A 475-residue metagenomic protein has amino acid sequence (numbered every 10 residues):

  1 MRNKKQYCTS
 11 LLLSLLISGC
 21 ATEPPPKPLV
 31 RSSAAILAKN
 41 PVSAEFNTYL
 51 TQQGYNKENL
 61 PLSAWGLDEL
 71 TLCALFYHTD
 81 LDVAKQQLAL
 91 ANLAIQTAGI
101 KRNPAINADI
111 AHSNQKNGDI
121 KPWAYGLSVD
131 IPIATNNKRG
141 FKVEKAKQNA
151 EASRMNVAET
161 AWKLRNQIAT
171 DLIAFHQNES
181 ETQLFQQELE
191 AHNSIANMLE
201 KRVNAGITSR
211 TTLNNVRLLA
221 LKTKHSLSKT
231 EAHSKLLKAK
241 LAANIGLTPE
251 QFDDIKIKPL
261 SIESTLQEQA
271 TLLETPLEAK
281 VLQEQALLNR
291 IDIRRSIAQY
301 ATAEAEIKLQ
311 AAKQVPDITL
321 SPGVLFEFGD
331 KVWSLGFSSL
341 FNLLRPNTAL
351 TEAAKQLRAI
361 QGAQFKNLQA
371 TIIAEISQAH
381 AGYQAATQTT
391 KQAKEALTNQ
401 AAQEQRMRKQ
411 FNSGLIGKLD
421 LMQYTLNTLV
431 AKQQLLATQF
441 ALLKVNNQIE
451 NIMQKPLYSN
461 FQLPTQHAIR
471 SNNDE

Functional and structural regions predicted by a protein language model:
R2-K4, A21-A35, N59, P249 (+1 more regions): Acidic, low-complexity, intrinsically disordered peripheral segments
R2-K4, A21-K27, R139, E144 (+7 more regions): Periplasmic alpha-helical coiled-coil/stalk elements that build and connect Gram-negative outer-membrane
I17-G19: C-terminal motif of bacterial Sec signal peptides marking the signal peptidase cleavage site
A21-G99, N103, P249, K256-A301 (+3 more regions): Bacterial Sec-pathway N-terminal export signals of envelope proteins
Q53-A64, N107-T135, K142, F252-T275 (+3 more regions): Small/polar, glycine/serine/threonine/aspartate-rich low-complexity segments that form flexible
C73-D82, A89-P104, K116-D119, L127-K145 (+7 more regions): A glycine-/polar-enriched beta->alpha junction
V83-A98, T160, L164-L189, N193-K201 (+5 more regions): Amphipathic alpha-helical coiled-coil segments
